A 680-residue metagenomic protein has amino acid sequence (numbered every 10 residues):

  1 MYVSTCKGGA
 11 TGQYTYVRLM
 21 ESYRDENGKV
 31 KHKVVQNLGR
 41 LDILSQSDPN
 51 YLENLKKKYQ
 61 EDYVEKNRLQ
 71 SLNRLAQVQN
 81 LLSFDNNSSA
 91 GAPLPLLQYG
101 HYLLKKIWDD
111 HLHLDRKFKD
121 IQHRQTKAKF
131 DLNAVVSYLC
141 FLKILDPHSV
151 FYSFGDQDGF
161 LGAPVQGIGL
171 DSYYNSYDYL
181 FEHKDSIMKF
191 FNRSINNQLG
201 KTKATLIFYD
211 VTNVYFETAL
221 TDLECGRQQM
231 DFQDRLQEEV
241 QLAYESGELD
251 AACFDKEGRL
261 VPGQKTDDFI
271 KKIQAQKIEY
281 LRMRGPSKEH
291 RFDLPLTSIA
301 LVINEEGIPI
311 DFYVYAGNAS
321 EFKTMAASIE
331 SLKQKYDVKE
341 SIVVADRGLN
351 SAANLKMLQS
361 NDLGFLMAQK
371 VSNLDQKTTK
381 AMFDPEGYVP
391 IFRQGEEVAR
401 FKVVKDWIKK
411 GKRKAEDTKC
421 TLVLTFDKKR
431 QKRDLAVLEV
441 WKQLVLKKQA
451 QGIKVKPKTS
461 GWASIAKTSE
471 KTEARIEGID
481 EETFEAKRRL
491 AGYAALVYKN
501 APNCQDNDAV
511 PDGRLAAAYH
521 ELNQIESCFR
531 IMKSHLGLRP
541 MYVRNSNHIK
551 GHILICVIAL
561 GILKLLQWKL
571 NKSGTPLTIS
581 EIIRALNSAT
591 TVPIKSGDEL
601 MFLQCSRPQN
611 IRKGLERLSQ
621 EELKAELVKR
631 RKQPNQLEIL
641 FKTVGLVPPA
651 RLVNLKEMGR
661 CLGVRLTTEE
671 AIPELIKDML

Functional and structural regions predicted by a protein language model:
M1-K277, D293, A300-Y313, N318 (+4 more regions): Dynamic "connector" segments at or just before major functional cores
L19, S153, F208-V211, G307 (+5 more regions): Conserved structural-core and active-site-/substrate-pathway-adjacent residues in large, well-folded domains of enzymes
E26, F160-G167, G200, E305-I308 (+5 more regions): Secondary-structure transition/capping motifs at alpha-helix termini and the adjoining loop/turn into the next element
G39, N545-L566: Basic, amphipathic alpha-helical segments enriched in Lys/Arg and hydrophobic/aromatic residues
G258, K265-T266, L294-T297, V314 (+3 more regions): An anionic, glycine-rich sequence signature occurring as long contiguous blocks
Y313-K335: Active-site beta-loop-alpha junctions of metal-dependent nucleic acid enzymes, especially the RNase H-like/DDE
S320, V344-A353, V371-N373, N547-K550: Acidic, metal-coordinating catalytic cores used for nucleic-acid/nucleotide bond scission and strand-transfer chemistry
R514-Y542: Short amphipathic alpha-helical "interface-anchor" segments enriched in bulky aromatics
